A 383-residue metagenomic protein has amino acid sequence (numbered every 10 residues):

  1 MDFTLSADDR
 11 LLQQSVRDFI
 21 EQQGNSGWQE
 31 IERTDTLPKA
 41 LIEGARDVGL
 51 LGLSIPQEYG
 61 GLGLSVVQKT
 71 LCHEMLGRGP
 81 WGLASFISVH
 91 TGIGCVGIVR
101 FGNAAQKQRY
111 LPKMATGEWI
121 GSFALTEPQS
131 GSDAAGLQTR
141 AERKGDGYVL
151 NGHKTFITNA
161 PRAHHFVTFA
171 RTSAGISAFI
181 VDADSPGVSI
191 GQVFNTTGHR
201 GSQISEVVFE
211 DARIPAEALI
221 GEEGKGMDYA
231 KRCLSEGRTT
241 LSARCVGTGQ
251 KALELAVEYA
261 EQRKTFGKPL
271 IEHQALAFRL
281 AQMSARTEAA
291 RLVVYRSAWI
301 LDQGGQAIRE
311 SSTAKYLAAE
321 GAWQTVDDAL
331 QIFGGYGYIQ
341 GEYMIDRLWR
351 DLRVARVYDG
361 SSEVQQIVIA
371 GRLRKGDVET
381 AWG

Functional and structural regions predicted by a protein language model:
M1-L83, V89, F101-Q106, K113-E118 (+5 more regions): Alpha-helical interface subdomain recognition
G49, C72-G77, A170-S173, V181-P186 (+1 more regions): Short Ser/Thr-interspersed hydrophobic loop/turn segments at strand-loop and sheet-helix junctions that line or gate
L64-S65, D133-A135, N159-A163, R200-S202 (+1 more regions): Short glycine/proline-enriched turns and hinge-like loops at secondary-structure junctions
M114, Q129-S132, F156-N159, R171 (+1 more regions): Short Gly/Pro-enriched turn/cap motifs at secondary-structure boundaries
G117-L125: A short, Trp-centered hydrophobic/proline-enriched beta-strand micro-motif
G136, D184-P215: Flexible, small-/acidic-enriched active-site or ligand-binding loops
G147, N151-V193: A short core secondary-structure module
E210-Y229: Long, acidic (Asp/Glu-rich), low-complexity accessory segments flanking structured domains
